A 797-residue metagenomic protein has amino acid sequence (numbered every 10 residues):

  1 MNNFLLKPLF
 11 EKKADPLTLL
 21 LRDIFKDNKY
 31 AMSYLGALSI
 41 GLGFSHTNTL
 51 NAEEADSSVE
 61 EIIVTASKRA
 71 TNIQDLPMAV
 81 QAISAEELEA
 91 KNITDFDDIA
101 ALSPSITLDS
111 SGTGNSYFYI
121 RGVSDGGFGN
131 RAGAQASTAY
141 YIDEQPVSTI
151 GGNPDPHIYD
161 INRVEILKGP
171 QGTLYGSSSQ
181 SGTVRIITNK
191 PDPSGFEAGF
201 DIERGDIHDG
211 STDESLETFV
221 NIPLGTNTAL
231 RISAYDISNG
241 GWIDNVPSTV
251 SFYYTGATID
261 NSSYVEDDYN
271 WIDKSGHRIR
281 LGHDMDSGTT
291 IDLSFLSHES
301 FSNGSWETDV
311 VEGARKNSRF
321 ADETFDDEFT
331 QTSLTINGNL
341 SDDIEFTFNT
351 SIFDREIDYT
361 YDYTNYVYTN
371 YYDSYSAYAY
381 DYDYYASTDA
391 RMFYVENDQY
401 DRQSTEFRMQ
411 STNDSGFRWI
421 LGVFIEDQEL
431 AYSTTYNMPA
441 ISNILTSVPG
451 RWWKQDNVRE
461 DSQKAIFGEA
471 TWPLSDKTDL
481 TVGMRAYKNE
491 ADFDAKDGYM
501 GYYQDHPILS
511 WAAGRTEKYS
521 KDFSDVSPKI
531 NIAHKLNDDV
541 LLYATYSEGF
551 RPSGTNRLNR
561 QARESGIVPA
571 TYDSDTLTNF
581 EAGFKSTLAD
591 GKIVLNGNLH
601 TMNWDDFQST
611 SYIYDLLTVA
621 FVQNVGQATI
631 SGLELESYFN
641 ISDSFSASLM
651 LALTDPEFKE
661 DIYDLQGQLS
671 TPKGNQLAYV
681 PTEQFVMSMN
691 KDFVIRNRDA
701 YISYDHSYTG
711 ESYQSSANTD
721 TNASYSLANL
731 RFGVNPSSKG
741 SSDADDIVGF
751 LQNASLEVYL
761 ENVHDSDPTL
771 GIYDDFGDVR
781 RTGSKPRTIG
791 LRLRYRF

Functional and structural regions predicted by a protein language model:
Y30-A31, N221, Y400-M409, D414 (+3 more regions): Conserved C-terminal beta-signal and adjacent last beta-strands/turns of outer-membrane beta-barrel proteins
F96, Y117-Y119, Y141, P154 (+3 more regions): N-terminal periplasmic accessory domains that precede and gate Gram-negative outer-membrane beta-barrel machines
R131, S137-T138, D143-P170, T218: Short acidic/polar hinge/loop motifs at secondary-structure boundaries that mediate gating or recognition
H208-N303, E328-T332, D401-T405, M409-E426 (+4 more regions): Transmembrane beta-barrel wall of Gram-negative outer-membrane proteins
E217, T335-Y363, K535, L541-R551 (+5 more regions): Membrane-embedded beta-barrel scaffold of Gram-negative outer-membrane proteins
L281-S287, M409-T412, F424-E426, N457-M602: Structural signature of Gram-negative outer-membrane beta-barrels, strongest in the C-terminal barrel of TonB-dependent
Y375-Y378, Y384-S411, S447, R459 (+8 more regions): Outer membrane beta-barrel strand-and-loop segments of large Gram-negative receptors, especially TonB-dependent
I420, D476-L480, N596, T601-N603 (+1 more regions): Gram-negative outer-membrane beta-barrel transporters
